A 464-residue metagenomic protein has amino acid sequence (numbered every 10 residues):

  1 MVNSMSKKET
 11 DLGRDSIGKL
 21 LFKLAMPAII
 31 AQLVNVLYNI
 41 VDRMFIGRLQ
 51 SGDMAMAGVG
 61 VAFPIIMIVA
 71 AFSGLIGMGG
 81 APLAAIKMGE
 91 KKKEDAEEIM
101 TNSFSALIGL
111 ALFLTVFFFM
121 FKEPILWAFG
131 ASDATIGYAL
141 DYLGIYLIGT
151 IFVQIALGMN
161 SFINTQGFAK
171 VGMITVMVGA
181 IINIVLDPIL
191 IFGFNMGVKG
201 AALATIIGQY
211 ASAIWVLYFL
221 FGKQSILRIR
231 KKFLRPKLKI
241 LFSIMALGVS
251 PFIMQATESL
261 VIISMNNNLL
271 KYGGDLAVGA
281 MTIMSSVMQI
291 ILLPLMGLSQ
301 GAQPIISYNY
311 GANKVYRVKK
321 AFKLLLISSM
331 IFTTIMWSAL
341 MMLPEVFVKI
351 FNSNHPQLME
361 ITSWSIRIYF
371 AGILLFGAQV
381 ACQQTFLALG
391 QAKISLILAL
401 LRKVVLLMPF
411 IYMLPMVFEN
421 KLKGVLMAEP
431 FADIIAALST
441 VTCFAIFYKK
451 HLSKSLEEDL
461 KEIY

Functional and structural regions predicted by a protein language model:
M1-A25, A84-G149, N195-G248, I306-G372 (+1 more regions): Short alpha-helical transmembrane segments in multi-pass integral membrane proteins
L12-M44, R48-L49, P64-G79, L83 (+6 more regions): N-terminal transmembrane alpha-helices
K23-D42, I145, G179, G208-S212 (+3 more regions): Transmembrane helical elements of multi-pass membrane transporters/channels
L33, L37-M56, L126-D133, I189-M196 (+5 more regions): Helix-terminus/linker motif at the lipid-water interface of multi-pass membrane proteins
I46-M67, D133-Y138, V198-K199, I240-L247 (+5 more regions): Interfacial/gating helices of multi-pass transporter permease domains
M56-V116, V153-G172, A280-S338, M342-P344 (+1 more regions): Small-residue-rich hydrophobic transmembrane alpha-helices
I68, N183-D187, A213-L217, Q289-L293 (+3 more regions): Hydrophobic transmembrane alpha-helices of multi-pass small-molecule transporters
Y146-N164, G172-A180, A201-I214, M296-S299 (+3 more regions): Short runs within selected transmembrane alpha-helices of multi-pass transporters and secretion channels
